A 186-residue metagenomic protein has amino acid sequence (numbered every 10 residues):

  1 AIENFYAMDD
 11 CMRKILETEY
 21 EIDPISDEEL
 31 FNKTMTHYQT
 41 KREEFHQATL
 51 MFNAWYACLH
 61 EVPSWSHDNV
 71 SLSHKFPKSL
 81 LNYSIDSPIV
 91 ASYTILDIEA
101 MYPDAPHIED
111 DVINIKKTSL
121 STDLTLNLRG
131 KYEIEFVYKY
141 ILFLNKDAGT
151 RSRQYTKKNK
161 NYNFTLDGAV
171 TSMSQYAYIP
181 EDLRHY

Functional and structural regions predicted by a protein language model:
A1-Y186: Acidic, divalent-metal-binding catalytic cores of TOPRIM and closely related two-metal-ion phosphodiester/pyrophosphate
